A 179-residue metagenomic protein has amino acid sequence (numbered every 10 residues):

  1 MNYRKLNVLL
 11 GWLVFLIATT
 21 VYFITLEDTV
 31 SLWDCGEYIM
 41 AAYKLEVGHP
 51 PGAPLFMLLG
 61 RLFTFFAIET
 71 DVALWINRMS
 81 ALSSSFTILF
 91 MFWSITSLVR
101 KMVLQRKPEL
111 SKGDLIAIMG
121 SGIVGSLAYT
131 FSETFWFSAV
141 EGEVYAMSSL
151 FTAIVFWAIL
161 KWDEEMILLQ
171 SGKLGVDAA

Functional and structural regions predicted by a protein language model:
M1-V21, F86-F90, S97, E109-V124 (+1 more regions): Start-transfer (signal-anchor) and selected internal transmembrane alpha helices of multi-pass inner/ER membrane
W12, L16-T20, L62, L82-F86 (+5 more regions): Generic alpha-helical transmembrane segments of integral inner-membrane proteins, especially permease/transport modules
W12, R78-L110, I154-K161: Transmembrane-helix motifs of polytopic, lipid-linked glycan transferases
V21, L26, G60, T64 (+4 more regions): Membrane-water interface at transmembrane helix exits
F23-I24, E69-N77, Q105-L115, G122-S149: Aromatic- and kink-enriched transmembrane "portal" helix at the membrane-lumen/periplasm boundary that abuts
L26-Y38, G48-L59, D71: Extracytoplasmic catalytic/substrate-binding loops of multi-pass membrane glycan-assembly enzymes
A41-K44, G125-L127, G175-A179: Membrane-interface alpha helices of multi-pass inner-membrane proteins
K112, I116, V155-A178: Membrane-interface transmembrane helices that cradle and orient dolichyl/undecaprenyl
